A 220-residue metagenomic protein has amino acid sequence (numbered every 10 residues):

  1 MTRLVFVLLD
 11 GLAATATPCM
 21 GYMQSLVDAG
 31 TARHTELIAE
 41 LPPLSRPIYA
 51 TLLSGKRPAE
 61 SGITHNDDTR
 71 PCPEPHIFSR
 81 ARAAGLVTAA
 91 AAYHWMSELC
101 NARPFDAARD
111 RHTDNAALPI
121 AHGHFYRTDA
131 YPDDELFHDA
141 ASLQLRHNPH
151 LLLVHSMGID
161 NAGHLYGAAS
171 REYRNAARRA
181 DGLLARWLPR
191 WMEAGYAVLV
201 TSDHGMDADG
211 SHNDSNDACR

Functional and structural regions predicted by a protein language model:
M1-R220: Feature captures the catalytic ectodomains and active-site-proximal regions of enzymes that hydrolyze or transfer
